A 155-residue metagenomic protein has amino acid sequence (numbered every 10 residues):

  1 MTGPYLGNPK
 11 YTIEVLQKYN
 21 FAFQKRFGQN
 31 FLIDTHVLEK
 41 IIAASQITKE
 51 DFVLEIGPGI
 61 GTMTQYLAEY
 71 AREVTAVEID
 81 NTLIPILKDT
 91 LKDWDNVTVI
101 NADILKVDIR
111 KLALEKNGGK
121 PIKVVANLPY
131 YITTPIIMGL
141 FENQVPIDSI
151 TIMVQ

Functional and structural regions predicted by a protein language model:
M1-V154: Catalytic cores of RNA-modifying enzymes
